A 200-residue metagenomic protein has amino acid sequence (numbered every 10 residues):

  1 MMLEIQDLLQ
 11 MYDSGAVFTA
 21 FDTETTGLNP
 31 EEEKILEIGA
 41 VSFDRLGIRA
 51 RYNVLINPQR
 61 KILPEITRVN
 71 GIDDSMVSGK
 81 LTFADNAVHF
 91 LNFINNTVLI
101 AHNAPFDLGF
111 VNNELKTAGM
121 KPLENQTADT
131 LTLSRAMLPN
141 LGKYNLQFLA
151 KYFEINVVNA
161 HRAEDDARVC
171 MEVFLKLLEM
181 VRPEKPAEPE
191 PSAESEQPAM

Functional and structural regions predicted by a protein language model:
M1-D13, M171-M200: Acidic two-metal-ion nuclease catalytic site recognized across multiple nuclease folds, prominently DnaQ/RNase D-T
M1-E124, P139-H161, S192: Conserved non-catalytic scaffold segment of RNase H-like nuclease domains
T25-G27, T132, V169: Short, glycine/acidic-enriched loop or turn micro-motifs at the edges of active sites
V111, L133, C170-F174: Buried hydrophobic packing segments
K121-S134: Conserved beta-strand -> loop -> alpha-helix junction used to position metal-binding or nucleic-acid-contacting
V157-K176: A charged, well-structured terminal subsegment
